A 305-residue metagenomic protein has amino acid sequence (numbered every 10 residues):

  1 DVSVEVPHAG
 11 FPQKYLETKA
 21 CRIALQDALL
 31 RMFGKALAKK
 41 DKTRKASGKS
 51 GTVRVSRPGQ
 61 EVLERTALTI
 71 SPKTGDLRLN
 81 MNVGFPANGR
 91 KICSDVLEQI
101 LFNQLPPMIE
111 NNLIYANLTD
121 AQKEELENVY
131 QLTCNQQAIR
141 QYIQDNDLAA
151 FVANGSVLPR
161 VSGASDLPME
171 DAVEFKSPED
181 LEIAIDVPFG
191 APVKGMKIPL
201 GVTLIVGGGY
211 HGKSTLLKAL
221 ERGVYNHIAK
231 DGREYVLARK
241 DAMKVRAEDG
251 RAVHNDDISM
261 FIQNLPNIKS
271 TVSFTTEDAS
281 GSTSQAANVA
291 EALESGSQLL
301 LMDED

Functional and structural regions predicted by a protein language model:
D1-D147, L158: N-terminal accessory targeting/assembly segments
C21, L25, L97, L101 (+6 more regions): Helical mechanochemical/support elements of P-loop NTPase systems and associated helical scaffolds
P86, S156, Y210-H211, E248-G250 (+1 more regions): Short, ordered loop/turn segments at secondary-structure junctions
Y130-A184: Charged, amphipathic alpha-helical linker segments immediately N-terminal to NTP-binding catalytic cores
L181-K197: Pre-Walker A adenine-sensing motif
V193-Y225: Glycine-rich phosphate-binding P-loop
N226-K240: Flexible phosphate/Mg2+-sensing switch loops adjacent to catalytic phosphate-binding sites
A238-D305: Switch/coupling sub-region of P-loop NTPases
